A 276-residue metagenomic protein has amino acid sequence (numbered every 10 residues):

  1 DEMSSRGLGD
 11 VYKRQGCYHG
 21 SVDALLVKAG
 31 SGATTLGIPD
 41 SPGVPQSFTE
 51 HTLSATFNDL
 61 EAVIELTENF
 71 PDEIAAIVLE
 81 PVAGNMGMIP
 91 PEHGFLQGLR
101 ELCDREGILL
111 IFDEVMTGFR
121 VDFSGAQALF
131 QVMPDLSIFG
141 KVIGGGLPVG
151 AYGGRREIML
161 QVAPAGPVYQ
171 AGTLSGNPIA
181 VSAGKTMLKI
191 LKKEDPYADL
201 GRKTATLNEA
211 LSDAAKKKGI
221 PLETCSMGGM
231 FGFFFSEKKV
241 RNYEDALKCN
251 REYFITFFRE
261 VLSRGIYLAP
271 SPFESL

Functional and structural regions predicted by a protein language model:
D1-Y12: Single conserved hydrophobic/aromatic residue that forms the stacking wall/gate of nucleotide- or nucleobase-binding
C17-A83, P90: PLP-dependent aminotransferase-class I/II
E73, I89-V121: Catalytic PLP-binding core of fold-type I/II PLP enzymes
F130-Q161, G176-A183: Active-site PLP attachment segment
P148, P167-L191, E223: PLP-dependent aminotransferase class I/II
L174, F235-K239, E260-L276: Conserved PLP-binding active-site segment of the aspartate aminotransferase-like
I179-D199, S236-R241: Amphipathic alpha-helix from the class-I
A205-E209, K218-F257: Conserved PLP-binding catalytic core of the aspartate aminotransferase-like
